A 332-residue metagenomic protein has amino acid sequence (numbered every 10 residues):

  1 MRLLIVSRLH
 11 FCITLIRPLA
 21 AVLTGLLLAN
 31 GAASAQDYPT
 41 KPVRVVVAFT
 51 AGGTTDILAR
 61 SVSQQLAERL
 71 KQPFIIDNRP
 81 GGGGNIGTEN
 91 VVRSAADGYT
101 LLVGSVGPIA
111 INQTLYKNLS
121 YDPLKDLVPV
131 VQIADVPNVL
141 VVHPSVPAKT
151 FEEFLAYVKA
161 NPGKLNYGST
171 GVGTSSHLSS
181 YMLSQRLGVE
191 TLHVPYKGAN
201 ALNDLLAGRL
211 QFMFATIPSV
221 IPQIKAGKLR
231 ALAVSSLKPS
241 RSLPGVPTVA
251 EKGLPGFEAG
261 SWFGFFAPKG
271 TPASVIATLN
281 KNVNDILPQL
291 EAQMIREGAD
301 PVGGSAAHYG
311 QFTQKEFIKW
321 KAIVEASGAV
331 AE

Functional and structural regions predicted by a protein language model:
M1-L15: N-terminal secretory signal peptides that target proteins for export/translocation
I5, P18-L19, V131: Generic hydrophobic alpha-helical membrane-segment signal
R8, L23-T24, T50, A215: A periodicity- and composition-biased signal for non-globular, repetitive helical segments
H10, I16-N30: Bacterial N-terminal signal peptides
Q36-A96, T100-E332: Conserved, function-defining micro-sites of small-solute handling proteins
